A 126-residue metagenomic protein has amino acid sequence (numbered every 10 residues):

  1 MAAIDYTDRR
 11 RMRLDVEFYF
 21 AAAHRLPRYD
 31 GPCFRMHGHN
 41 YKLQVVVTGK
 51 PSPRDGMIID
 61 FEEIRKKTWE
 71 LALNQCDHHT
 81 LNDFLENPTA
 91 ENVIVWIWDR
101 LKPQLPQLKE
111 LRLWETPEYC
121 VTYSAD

Functional and structural regions predicted by a protein language model:
M1-D126: Charge-rich, low-complexity N-terminal segments
